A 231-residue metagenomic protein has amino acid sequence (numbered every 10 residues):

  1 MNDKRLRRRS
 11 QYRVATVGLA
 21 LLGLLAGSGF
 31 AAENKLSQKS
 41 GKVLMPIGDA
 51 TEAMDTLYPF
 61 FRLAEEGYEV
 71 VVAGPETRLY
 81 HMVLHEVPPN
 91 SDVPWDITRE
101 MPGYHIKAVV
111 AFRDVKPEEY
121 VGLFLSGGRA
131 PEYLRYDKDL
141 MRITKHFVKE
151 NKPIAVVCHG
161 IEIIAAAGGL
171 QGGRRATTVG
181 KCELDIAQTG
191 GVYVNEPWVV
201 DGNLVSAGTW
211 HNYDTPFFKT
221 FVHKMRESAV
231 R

Functional and structural regions predicted by a protein language model:
K4-T16: Bacterial N-terminal signal peptides that target proteins for export
A15-A26: Bacterial N-terminal signal peptides
A31-E150, E162-R175, E183-R231: Extended, subdomain-level signal for the structured scaffold at the beginning of enzyme domains
P153-A155: ADP-ribose/adenylate-binding Rossmann-like module
V157-G160: Short, thiol/selenol-centered motifs that function as redox-active sites or metal-ligating centers
V179: Active-site-adjacent substrate-recognition loops and nearby beta-strands within hydrolase catalytic domains
